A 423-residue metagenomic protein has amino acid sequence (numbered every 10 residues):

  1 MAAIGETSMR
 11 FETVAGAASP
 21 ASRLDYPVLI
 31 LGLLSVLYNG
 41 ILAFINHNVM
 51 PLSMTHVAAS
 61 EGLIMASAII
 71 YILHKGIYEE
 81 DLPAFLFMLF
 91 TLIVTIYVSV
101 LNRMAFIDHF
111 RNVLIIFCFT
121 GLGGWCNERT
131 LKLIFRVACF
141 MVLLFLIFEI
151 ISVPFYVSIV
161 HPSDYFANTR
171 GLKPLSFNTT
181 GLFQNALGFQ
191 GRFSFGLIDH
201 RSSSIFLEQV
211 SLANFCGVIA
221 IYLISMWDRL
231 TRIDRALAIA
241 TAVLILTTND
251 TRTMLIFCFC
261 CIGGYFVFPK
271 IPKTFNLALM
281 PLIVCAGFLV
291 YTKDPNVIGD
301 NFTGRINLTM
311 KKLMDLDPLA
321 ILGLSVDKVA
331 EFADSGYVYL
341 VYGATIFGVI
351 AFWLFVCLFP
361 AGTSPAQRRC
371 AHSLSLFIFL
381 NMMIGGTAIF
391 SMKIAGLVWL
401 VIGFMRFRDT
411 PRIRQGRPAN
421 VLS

Functional and structural regions predicted by a protein language model:
A2-K75, L92-S99, L340-G343, L374-M382 (+1 more regions): N-terminal signal-anchor transmembrane segment
D25-I30, P83-L89, G121-P174, C370-S373: Interfacial loop-to-transmembrane-helix boundary motif in multi-pass membrane proteins
L33-V36, D234-I239, T363-G386, V398-R406: Loop-to-helix entry and N-terminal half of a specific, functionally important transmembrane alpha helix in multi-pass
M65-A68, F379, F390-S423: Transmembrane alpha-helices of multi-pass inner-membrane enzymes
A68-I72, V100-P154, F352-G362: Transmembrane alpha-helical segments and their membrane-water interfaces
R136-V153, F177-T248, F257-F266: Alpha-helical transmembrane segments of multi-pass inner-membrane proteins
T303-F332, V338, A344-V349: TM-adjacent membrane-interface loops and short helices in multi-pass inner/ER membrane proteins
A330-P365, L380-M383: A conserved mid-to-late transmembrane alpha helix and its immediate loop/hinge that forms the functional core
